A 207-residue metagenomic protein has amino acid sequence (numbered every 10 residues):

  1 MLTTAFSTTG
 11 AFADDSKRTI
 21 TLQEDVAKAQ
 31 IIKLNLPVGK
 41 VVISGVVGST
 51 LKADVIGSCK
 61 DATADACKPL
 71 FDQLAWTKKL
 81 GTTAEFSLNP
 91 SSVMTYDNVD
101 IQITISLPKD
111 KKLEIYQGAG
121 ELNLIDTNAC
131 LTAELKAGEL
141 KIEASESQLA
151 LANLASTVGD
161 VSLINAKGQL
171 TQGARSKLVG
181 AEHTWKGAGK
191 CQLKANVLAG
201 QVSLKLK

Functional and structural regions predicted by a protein language model:
L2-T50, S58-T63, V93-T104, G168-K190: Short acidic/polar N-terminal linker immediately downstream of export determinants
K17-Q23, T63-A64, D126, E134-L135 (+1 more regions): Short, surface-exposed interaction patches in beta-rich subdomains that mediate adhesion/assembly near membranes
Q23-D25, V42, S87, T104-S106 (+2 more regions): Generic structural detector for well-ordered beta-strands
Q30-I32, G39-V41, L51, I101-I103 (+8 more regions): The right-handed parallel beta-helix/beta-solenoid scaffold, focusing on the short coil/turn and N-cap positions
L36-V38, G45-S49, V55-C59, P90-S92 (+8 more regions): A mature extracytoplasmic/lumenal domain signature
I43, A53, E85-L88, I115 (+3 more regions): Short hydrophobic/aromatic-rich beta-strand segments that constitute the beta-sheet cores of beta-sandwich/beta-barrel
V47, T77-T83, P108-K112, A155-T157: A short, structured loop/turn motif at beta-sheet edges
V55-D100: Mid-chain, structured segments of secreted extracytoplasmic proteins
